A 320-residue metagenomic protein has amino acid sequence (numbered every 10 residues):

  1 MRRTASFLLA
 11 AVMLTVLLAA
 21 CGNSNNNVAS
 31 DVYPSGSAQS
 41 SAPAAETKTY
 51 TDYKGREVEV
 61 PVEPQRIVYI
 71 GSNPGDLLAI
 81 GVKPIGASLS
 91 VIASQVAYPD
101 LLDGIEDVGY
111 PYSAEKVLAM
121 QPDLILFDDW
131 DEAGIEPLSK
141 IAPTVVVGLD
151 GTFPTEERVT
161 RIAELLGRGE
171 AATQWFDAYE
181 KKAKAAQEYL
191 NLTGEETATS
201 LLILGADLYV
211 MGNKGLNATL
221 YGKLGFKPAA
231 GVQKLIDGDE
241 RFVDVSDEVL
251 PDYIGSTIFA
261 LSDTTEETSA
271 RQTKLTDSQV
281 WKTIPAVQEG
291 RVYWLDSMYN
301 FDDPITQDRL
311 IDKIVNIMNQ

Functional and structural regions predicted by a protein language model:
M1-L8: Bacterial N-terminal signal peptides that target proteins for export
V16-A20: C-terminal motif of bacterial Sec signal peptides marking the signal peptidase cleavage site
C21-A44: Short, low-complexity, disordered segments immediately C-terminal to signal peptides in bacterial exported proteins
R66-I80, Q174-A230: Basic- and aromatic-lined ligand-binding clefts that recognize polyanionic substrates
I70-L118: A short, structured surface patch at a secondary-structure boundary
Q121-F127, P143, L250, G255-S256: Proline-aspartate-enriched helix->loop->beta-strand connector
K140-G205, P304-Q320: Extracytoplasmic substrate-binding proteins
I254-Q320: Structured C-terminal subdomain patch of bacterial secreted/periplasmic proteins
